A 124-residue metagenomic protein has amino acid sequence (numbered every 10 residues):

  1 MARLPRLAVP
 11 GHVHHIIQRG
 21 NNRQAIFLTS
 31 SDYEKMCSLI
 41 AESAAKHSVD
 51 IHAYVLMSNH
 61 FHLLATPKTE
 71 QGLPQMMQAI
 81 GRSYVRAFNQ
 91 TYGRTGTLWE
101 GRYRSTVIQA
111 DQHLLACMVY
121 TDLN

Functional and structural regions predicted by a protein language model:
M1-L123: Short catalytic/metal-binding and nucleic-acid-binding patches
